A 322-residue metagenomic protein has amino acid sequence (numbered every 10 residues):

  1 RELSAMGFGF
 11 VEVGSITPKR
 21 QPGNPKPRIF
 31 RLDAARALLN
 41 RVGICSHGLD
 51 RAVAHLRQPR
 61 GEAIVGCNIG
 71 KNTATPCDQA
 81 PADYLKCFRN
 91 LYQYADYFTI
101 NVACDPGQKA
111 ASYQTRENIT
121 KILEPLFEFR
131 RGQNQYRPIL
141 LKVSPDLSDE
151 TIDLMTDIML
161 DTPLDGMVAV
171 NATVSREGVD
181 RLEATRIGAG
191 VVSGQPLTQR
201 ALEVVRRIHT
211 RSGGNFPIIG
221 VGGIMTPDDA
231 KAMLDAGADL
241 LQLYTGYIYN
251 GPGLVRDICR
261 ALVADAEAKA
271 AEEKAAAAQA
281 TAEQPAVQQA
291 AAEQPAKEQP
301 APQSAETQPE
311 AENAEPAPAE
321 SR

Functional and structural regions predicted by a protein language model:
R1-A5, L147-D161, T210, I224-L241: Catalytic cores of alpha/beta
G9-K19, V102-C104, G166-V174, I224 (+1 more regions): Glycine-rich phosphate-binding active-site loops on the catalytic face of alpha/beta enzymes
G14-A63: A gly/proline- and charged-residue-enriched helix-loop-helix capping module
Q21-R36, E177-G190, G246-A270: C-terminal helical cap(s) of enzyme catalytic domains, especially alpha/beta-barrels
E62-C67, G132-L147, T210-G220: Short beta-strand/loop segments at the ligand-binding rim of alpha/beta enzyme cores
N72-L85, S112, L140-D161: Active-site glycine- and acidic-residue-rich loops that bind and position anionic ligands or nucleotide-like cofactors
C104-N118, D157-G214, L254: Glycine/Thr-rich beta-alpha phosphate-binding loop at enzyme active sites
A290, A296-R322: Long, low-complexity, intrinsically disordered segments
